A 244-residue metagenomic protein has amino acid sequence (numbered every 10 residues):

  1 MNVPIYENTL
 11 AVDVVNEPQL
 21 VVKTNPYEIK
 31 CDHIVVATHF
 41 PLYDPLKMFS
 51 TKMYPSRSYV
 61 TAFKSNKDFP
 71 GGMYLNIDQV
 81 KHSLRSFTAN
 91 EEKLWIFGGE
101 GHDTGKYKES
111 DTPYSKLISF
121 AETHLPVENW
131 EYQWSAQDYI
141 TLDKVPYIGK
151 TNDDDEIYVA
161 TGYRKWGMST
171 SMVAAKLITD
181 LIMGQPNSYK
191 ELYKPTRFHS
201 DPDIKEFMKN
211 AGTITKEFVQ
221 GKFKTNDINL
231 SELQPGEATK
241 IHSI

Functional and structural regions predicted by a protein language model:
M1-N2: Rossmann-like flavin
Y6-L20: A conserved short coil-to-beta-strand element within the FAD-binding core of flavoproteins
Y6-N8, Y43-D44, D68-Y74, W95 (+2 more regions): Acidic/polar loop patches that form or flank catalytic/metal-binding clefts of enzymes that bind anionic ligands
K23-H33: Core beta-strand elements of the Rossmann-like FAD/NAD(P) dinucleotide-binding domain in flavoenzyme oxidoreductases
H33-S50: Flavin (primarily FAD) binding-site architecture
S50-P70: Central beta-strand plus flanking loop segment that forms part of the substrate or channel wall within the catalytic
D78-Q79, D103-A211: C-terminal catalytic lobe of FAD-dependent flavoproteins
L192-I244: N-terminal pre-ligand scaffold of iron-sulfur
